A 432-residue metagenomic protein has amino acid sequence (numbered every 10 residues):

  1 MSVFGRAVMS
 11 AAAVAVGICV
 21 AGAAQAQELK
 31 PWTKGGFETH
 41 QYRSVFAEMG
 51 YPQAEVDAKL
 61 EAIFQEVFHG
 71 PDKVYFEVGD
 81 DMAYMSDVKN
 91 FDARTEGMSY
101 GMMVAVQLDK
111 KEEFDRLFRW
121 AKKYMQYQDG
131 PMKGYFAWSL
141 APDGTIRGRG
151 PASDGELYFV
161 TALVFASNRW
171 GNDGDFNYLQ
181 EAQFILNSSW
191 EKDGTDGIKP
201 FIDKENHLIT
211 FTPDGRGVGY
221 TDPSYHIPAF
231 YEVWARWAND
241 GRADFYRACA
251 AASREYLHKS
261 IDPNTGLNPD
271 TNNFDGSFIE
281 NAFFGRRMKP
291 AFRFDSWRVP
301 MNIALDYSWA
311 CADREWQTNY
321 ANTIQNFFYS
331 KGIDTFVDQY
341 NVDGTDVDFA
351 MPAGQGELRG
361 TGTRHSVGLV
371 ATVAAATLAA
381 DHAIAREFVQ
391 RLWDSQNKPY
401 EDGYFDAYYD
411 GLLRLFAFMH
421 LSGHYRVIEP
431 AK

Functional and structural regions predicted by a protein language model:
M1-R6: N-terminal secretory signal peptides that target proteins for export/translocation
S10-C19: Bacterial N-terminal signal peptides
V20-A26: Sec/Tat signal peptide C-region and signal peptidase I cleavage site
Q27-A62, F91-T95, G130-Y135, G148-D154 (+3 more regions): Extended ligand-binding clefts on enzyme/binding-domain cores
V45, Q53-G97, A105-Y127, M132-G148: Internal amphipathic alpha-helical repeat/solenoid segments
F91-G101, T145-W170: Aromatic-rich carbohydrate-recognition surfaces in CAZymes
G101, E113-F114, D175, A182 (+2 more regions): Solenoid-repeat scaffolds in large eukaryotic assemblies
D306, G360-R364, T372-A383, V389-K432: A cross-kingdom marker for long, charged
